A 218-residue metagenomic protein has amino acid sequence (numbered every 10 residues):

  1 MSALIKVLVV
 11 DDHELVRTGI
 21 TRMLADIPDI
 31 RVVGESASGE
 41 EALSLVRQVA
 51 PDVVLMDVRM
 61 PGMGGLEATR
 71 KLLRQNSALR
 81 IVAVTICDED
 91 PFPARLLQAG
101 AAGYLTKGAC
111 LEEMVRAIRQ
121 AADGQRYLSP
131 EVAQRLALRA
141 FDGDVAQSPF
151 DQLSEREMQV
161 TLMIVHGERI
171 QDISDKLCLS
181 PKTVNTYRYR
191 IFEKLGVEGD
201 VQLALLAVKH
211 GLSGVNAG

Functional and structural regions predicted by a protein language model:
A3-V16, I20-L24, L153: Conserved acidic segment of CheY-like receiver
S38-E41, P61-E67, D88: Acidic catalytic/metal-coordinating carboxylates
S44, L66-A78: Short amphipathic alpha-helix used as the core "switch/output" element in two-component signaling
V49-L55: Active-site beta3 strand of CheY-like receiver
D57, T85: Active-site residues of response regulator receiver
P91-Q98, G103-Q159, V201-Q202, K209-G214: Short, flexible helix-to-coil linker/hinge segments that flank and couple to helix-turn-helix
A146-K182: Helix-turn-helix DNA-binding segment
R169-Q202: Recognition helix of helix-turn-helix DNA-binding domains
